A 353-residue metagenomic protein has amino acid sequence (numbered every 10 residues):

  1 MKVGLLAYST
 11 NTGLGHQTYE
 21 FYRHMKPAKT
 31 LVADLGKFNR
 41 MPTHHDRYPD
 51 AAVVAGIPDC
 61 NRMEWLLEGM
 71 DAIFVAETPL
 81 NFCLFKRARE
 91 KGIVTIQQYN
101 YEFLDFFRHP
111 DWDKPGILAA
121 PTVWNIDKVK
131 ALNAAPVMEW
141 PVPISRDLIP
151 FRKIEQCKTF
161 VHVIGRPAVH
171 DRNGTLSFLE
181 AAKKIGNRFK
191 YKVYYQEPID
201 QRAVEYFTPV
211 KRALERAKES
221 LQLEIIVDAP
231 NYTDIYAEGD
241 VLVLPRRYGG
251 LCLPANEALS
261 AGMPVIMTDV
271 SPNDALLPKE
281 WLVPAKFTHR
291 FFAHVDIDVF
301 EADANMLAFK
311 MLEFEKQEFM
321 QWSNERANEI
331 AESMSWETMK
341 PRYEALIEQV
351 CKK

Functional and structural regions predicted by a protein language model:
G4, M41-V129: Extended catalytic core of nucleotide-activated donor transferases of GT-like folds
L6, R152-K183, K192: Conserved donor-binding/catalytic core segment of Leloir-type glycosyltransferases
G116-P150: Donor nucleotide-sugar binding/catalytic pocket of nucleotide-sugar-dependent glycosyltransferases
V204-P230: Nucleotide-activated donor-binding/catalytic signature segment of Leloir-type glycosyltransferases, i.e., the conserved
R247: Aromatic "clamp/platform" in nucleotide-sugar-dependent glycosyltransferases that forms part of the donor/acceptor
P264-M267, D274: Short hydrophobic beta-strand element within catalytic cores of glycosyltransferases and related nucleotide-activated
D274-E313: Change "using UDP/GDP/dTDP sugars" to "using nucleotide sugars
E301-A302, M306-L307, E315-E348: A charged, aromatic-enriched C-terminal amphipathic alpha-helix characteristic of glycosyltransferases across folds
